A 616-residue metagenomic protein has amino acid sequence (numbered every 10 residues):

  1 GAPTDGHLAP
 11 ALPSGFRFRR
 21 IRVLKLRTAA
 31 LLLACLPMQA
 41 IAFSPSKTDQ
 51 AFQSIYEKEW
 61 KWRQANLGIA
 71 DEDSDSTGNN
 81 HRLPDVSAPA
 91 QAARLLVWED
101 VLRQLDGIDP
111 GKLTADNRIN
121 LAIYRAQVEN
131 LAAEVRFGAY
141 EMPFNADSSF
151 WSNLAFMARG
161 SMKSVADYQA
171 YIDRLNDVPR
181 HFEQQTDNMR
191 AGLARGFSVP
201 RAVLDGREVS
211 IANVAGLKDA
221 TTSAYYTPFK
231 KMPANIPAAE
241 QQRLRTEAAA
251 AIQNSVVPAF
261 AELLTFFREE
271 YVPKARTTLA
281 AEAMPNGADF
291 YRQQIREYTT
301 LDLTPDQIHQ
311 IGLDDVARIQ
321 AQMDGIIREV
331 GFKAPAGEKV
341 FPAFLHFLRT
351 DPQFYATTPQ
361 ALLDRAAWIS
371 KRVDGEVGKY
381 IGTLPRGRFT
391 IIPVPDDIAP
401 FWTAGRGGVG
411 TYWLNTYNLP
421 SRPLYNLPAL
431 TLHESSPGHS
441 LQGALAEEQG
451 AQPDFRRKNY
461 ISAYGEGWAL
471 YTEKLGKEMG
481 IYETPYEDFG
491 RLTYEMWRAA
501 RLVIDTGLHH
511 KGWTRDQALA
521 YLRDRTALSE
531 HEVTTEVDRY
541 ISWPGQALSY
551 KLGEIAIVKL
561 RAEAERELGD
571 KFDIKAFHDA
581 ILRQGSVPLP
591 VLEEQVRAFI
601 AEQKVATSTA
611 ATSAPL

Functional and structural regions predicted by a protein language model:
D5-H7: Intrinsic-disorder-associated, low-complexity terminal segments enriched in Asp/Asn/His/Tyr and depleted of Lys/Arg
A11-G15: N-terminal polybasic/positive-inside topogenic patches
F18-A30: Bacterial N-terminal signal peptides that target proteins for export
L33-C35: Short, linear, compositionally biased motifs with a strong N-terminal bias
P37-Q39: N-terminal signal peptide c-region/cleavage motif recognized by signal peptidases
F43-L616: N-terminal maturation segment of proteins
